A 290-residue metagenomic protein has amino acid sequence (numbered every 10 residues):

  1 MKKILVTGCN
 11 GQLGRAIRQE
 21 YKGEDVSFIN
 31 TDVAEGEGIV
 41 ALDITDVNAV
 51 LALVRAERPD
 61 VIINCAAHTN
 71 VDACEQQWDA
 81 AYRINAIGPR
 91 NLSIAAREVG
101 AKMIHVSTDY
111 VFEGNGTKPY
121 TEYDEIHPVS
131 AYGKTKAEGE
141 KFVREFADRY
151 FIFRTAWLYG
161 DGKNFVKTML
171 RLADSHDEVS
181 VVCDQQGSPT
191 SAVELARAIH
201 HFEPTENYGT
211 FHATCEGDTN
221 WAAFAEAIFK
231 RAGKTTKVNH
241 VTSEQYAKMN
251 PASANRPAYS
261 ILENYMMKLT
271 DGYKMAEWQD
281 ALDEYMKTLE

Functional and structural regions predicted by a protein language model:
I4-G23: N-terminal Rossmann NAD(P)H-binding glycine-rich loop of SDR-like oxidoreductase domains
V33-D46: Rossmann-fold cofactor-recognition segment
I44-I84: NAD(P)H-binding glycine-rich loop region in Rossmannoid oxidoreductase-like domains and their noncatalytic homologs
Q76-I104: NAD(P)-cofactor binding segment of oxidoreductase domains
R83, G88-N91, V111-F153: Catalytic helix-loop patch of NAD(P)-dependent Rossmann-fold dehydrogenases
K141-G187, V193-E194, H200: NAD(P)-dependent short-chain dehydrogenase/reductase
A198-I199, T205-A252, W278: Mid/C-terminal beta-alpha module of Rossmann-like enzyme folds, strongest in SDR-family dehydrogenases/epimerases
N220-E226, Q245-E290: Conserved C-terminal active-site "lid" loop/helix of NAD(P)H-dependent oxidoreductases that clamps the redox cofactor
